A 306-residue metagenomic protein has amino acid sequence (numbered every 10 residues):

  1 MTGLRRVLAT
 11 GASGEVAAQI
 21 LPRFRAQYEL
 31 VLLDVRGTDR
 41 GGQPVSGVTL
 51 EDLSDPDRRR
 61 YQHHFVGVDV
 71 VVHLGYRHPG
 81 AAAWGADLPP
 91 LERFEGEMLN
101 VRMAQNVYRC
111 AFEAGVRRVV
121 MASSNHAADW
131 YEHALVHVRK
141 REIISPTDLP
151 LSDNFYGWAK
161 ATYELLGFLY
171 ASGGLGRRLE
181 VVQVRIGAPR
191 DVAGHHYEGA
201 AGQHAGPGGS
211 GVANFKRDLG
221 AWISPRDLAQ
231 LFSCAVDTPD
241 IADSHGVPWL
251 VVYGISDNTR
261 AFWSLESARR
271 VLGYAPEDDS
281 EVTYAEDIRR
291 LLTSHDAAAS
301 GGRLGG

Functional and structural regions predicted by a protein language model:
L4-Q27: N-terminal Rossmann NAD(P)H-binding glycine-rich loop of SDR-like oxidoreductase domains
S46-R102, C110: NAD(P)H-binding glycine-rich loop region in Rossmannoid oxidoreductase-like domains and their noncatalytic homologs
F65, S280-G306: Amphipathic terminal alpha-helices
N100-V107, A159-G167, L228: Conserved catalytic Lys-bearing alpha helix of Rossmann-like short-chain dehydrogenase/reductases
N106-D153: Conserved Rossmann-fold NAD(P)-dependent oxidoreductase catalytic core, especially the SDR/UDP-sugar
L151-V181: Active-site Tyr-X1-5-Lys
P189-V192, Y197-A213, G220-V247, D257: Alpha-helical substrate-binding/gating segment
P248-A275, R290-G302: Conserved C-terminal active-site "lid" loop/helix of NAD(P)H-dependent oxidoreductases that clamps the redox cofactor
